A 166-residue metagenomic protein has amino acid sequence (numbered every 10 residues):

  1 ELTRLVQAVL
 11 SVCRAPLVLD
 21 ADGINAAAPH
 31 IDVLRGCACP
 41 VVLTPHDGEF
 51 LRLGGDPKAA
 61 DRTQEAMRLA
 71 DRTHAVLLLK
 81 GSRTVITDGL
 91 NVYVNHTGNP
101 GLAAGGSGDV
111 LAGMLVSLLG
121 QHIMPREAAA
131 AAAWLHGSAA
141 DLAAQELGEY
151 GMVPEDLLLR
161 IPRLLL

Functional and structural regions predicted by a protein language model:
E1-T97: Glycine-rich phosphate/dinucleotide-binding loop and adjoining beta-alpha-beta core of small-molecule
V6, L111-L115, P154: Alpha-helical structural signal
A8, V33, V85, H122-I123 (+2 more regions): N-terminal loops that bind phosphate or other acidic moieties and the adjacent beta-alpha structural core
G48-G54, H96-L102, A112, D141-E149: Short beta-alpha connecting loops at secondary-structure transitions that line or flank enzyme active sites
R52, A104-L135: Short, small-residue alpha-helix embedded
D56-Q64, H122-A130, G148-M152: Short, charged, surface-exposed loops that flank catalytic or proteolytic processing sites
S138-L166: Charged C-terminal helix
